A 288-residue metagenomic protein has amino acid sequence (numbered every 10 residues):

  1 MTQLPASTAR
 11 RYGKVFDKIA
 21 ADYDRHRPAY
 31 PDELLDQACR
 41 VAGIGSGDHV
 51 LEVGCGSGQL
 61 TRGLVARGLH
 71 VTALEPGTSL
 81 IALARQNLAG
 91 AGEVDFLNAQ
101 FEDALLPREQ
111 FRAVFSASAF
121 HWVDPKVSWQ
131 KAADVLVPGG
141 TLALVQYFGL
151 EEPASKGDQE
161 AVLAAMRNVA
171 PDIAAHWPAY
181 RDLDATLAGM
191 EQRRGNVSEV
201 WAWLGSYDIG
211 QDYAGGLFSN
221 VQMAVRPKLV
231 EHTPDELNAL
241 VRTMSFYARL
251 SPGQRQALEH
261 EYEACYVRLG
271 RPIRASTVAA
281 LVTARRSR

Functional and structural regions predicted by a protein language model:
T2-G45: Conserved class I S-adenosyl-L-methionine
H49, S57-A104: Class I SAM-dependent methyltransferase SAM/SAH-binding core
V53: Conserved beta-strand/loop positions that form the S-adenosyl-L-methionine
L105-A113: A short acidic, Gly/Pro-enriched loop at the edge of an enzyme's catalytic core that lines a small-molecule cofactor
R112-K126: A short SAM/SAH-binding and catalytic strip from SAM-dependent methyltransferases
W129-P138: A short glycine-rich, Lys/Arg-flanked "PGG" loop and its adjoining helix->strand segment in the class I
G139-P227: Conserved catalytic/acceptor-binding region of the Class I
R194-R288: Conserved Class I S-adenosyl-L-methionine
